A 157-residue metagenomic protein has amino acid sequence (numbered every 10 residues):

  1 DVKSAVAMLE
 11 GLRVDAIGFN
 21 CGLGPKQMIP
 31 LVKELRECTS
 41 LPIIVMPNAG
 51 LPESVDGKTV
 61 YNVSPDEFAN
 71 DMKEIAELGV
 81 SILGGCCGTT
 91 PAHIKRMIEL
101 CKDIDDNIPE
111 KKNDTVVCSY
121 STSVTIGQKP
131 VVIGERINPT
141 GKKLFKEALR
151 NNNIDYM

Functional and structural regions predicted by a protein language model:
D1-M157: Domain-level signal for soluble alpha/beta catalytic cores
